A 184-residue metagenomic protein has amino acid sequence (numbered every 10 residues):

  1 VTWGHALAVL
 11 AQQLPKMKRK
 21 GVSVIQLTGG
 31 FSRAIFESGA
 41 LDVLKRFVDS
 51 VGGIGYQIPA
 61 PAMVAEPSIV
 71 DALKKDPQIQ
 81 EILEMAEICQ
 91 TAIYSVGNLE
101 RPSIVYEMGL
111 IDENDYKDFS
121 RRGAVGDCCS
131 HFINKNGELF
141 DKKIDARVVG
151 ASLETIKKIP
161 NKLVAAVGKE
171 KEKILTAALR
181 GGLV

Functional and structural regions predicted by a protein language model:
V1-I25: Helix-turn-helix/homeodomain-like alpha-helical modules used for DNA recognition and transcription-factor dimerization
M17, G30-V184: Conserved phosphate- and dinucleotide-binding cores of soluble alpha/beta proteins, encompassing both enzyme active
